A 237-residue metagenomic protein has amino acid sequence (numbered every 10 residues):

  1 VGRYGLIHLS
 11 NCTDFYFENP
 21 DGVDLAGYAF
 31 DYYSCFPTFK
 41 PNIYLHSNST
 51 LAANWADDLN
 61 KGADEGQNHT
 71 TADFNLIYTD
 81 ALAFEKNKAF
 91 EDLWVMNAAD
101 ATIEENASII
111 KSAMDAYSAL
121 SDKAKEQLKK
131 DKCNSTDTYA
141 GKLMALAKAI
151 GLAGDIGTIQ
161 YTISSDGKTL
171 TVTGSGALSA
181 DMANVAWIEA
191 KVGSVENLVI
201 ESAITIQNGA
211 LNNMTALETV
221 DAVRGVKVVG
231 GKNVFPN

Functional and structural regions predicted by a protein language model:
V1, L9-D24, T38-L51, G167-S175 (+3 more regions): Structural signature of tandem-repeat unit edges
G5-L9, A29-F30, A210, V234-F235: Periodic small-residue-enriched repeat registers in elongated scaffold domains
C12, A119-K129, S179, L217-T219: Short loop/beta submotifs within extracellular cysteine-rich repeat domains
G22-A26, N48-D58, A124-Q127: Short, charged/polar "capping" segments at the starts of alpha-helices and the immediately preceding loops
Y32, N54, K111-A116, I156 (+2 more regions): A composition-driven surface/loop motif
S34-A89, K148-I156: Extracellular/surface-exposed low-complexity segments
D80-G151: Beta-rich interaction/scaffold domains
T102, I109, G151-K191: N-terminal segments that cap or nucleate solenoid repeat domains
